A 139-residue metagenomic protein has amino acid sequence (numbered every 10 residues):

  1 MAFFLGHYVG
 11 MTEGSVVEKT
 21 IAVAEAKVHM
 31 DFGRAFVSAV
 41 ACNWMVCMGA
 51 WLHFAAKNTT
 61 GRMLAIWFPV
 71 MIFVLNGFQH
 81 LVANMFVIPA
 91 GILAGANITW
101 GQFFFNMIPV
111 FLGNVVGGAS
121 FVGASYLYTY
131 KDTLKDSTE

Functional and structural regions predicted by a protein language model:
M1-E139: Alpha-helical transmembrane segments and their helix-helix packing motifs
